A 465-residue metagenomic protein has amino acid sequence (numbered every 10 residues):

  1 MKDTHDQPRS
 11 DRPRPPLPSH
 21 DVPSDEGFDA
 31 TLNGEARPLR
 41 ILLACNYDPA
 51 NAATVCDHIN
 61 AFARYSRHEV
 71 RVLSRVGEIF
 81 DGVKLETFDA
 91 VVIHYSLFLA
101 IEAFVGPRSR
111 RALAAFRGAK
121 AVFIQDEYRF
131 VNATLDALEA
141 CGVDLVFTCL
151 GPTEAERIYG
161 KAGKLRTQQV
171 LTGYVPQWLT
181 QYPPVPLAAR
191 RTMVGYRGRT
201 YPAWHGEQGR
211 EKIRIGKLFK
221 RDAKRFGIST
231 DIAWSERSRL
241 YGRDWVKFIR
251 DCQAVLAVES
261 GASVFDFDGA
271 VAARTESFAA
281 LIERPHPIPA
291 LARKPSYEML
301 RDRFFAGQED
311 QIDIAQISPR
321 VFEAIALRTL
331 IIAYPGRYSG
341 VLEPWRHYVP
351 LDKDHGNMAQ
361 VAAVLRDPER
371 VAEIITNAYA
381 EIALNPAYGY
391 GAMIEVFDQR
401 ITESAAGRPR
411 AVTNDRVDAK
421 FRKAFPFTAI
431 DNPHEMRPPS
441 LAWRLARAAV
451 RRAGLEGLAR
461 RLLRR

Functional and structural regions predicted by a protein language model:
F28-L32, P38-K164, Q177-Y182: Extended catalytic core of nucleotide-activated donor transferases of GT-like folds
A36-N46, C56-S66, V72-S74, A121-V122 (+1 more regions): Catalytic binding pocket for nucleotide-activated donors in carbohydrate/polymer assembly enzymes
Y47-A53, L97-P107, P202-K212, D266-R274 (+1 more regions): Short, flexible/disordered intra-domain loops and linkers
D81, S109, T134, G242-W245 (+2 more regions): Acidic, amphipathic alpha-helical patches
G173-R190, R243-D244: Acidic anion/phosphate-binding donor-loop and adjacent secondary structure in glycosyltransferase catalytic cores
L187-E207: Conserved donor-binding/catalytic core segment of Leloir-type glycosyltransferases
G206, K212-R225, S229-Y241, W245-S260 (+1 more regions): Glycine-rich, aromatic-lined ligand/substrate-binding cores of catalytic and carbohydrate-binding domains
I282, P287-I288, P295-R301, D415-R465: Membrane-proximal basic amphipathic "stem/tether" segments
